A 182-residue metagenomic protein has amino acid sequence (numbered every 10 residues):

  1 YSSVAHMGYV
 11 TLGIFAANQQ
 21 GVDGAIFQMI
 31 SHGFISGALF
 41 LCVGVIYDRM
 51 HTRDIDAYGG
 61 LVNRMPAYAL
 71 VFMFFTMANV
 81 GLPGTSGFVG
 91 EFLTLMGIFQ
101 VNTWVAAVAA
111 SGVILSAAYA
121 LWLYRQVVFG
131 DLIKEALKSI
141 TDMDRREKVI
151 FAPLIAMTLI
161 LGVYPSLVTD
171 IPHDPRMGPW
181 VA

Functional and structural regions predicted by a protein language model:
Y1-T141: Functional transmembrane alpha-helices
M65-A67, A120-A182: Cytoplasmic/organellar membrane-interface segments at the starts of transmembrane helices in multi-pass inner-membrane
